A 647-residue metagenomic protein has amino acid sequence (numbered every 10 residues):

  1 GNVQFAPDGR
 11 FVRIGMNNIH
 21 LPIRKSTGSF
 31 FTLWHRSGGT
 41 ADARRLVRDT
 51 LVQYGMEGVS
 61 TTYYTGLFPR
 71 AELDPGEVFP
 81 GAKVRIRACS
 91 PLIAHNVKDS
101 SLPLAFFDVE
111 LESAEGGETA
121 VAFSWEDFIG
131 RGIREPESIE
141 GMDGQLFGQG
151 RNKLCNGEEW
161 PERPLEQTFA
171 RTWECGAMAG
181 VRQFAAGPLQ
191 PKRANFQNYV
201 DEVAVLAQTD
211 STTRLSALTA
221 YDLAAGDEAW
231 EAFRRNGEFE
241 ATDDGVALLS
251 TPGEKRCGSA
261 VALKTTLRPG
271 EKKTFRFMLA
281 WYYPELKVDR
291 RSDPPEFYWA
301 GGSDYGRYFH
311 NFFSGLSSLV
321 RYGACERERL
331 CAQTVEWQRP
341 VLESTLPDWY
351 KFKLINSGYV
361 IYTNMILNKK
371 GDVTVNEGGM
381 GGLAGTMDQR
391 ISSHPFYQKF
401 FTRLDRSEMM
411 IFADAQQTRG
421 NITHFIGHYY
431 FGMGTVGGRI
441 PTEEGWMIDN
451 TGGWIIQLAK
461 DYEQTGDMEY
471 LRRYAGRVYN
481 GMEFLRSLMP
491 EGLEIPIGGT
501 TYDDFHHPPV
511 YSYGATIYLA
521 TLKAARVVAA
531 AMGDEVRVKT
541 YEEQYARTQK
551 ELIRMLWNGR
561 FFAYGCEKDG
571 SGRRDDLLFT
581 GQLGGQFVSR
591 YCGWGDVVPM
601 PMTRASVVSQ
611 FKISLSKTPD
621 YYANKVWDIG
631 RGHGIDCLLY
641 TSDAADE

Functional and structural regions predicted by a protein language model:
G1-F79, L189-E240: An extended acidic
N2-I14, I19-P22, T32-H35, A170 (+3 more regions): An aromatic- and glycine-enriched ligand-binding surface/loop that stacks and positions planar moieties
Q4-S29, G38-G39, E77-A82, S113-G117 (+5 more regions): Short, solvent-exposed loop/edge-beta patches enriched in aromatic
T32, S113, Y298-G301, Y305-E326 (+5 more regions): Aromatic-rich carbohydrate-recognition surfaces in CAZymes
E57-Y64, F68-R70, L92-S101, K255 (+2 more regions): Aromatic/His-enriched, Gly/Pro-containing loop or helix-boundary segments that lie immediately adjacent to catalytic
V78-F79, R85, S90-L104, D108-M387 (+3 more regions): Acidic/polar, glycine-enriched structural segments that form the non-catalytic walls/loops of the carbohydrate-binding
P347-K351, N356, L367-N368, I391 (+2 more regions): Catalytic cores of carbohydrate-active enzymes
Y640-D646: Conserved small/polar residues in nucleotide/adenosyl-binding loops
